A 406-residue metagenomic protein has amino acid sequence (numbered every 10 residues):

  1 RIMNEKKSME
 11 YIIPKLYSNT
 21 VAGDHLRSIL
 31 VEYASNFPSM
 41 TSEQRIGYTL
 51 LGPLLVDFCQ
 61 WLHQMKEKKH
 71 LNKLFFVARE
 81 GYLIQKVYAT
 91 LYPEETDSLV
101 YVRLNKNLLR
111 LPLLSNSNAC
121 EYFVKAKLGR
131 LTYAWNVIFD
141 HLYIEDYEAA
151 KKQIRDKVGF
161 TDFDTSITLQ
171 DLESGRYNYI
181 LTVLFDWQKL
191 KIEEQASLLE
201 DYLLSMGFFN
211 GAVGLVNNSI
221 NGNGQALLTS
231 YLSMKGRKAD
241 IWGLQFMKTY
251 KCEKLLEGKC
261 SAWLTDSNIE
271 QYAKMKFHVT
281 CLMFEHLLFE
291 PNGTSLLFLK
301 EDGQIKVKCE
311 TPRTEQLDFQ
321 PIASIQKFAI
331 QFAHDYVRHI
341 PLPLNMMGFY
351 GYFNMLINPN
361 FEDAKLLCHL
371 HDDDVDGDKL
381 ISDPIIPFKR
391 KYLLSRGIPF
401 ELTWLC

Functional and structural regions predicted by a protein language model:
R1-C406: Long, low-complexity, Lys/Arg-enriched
